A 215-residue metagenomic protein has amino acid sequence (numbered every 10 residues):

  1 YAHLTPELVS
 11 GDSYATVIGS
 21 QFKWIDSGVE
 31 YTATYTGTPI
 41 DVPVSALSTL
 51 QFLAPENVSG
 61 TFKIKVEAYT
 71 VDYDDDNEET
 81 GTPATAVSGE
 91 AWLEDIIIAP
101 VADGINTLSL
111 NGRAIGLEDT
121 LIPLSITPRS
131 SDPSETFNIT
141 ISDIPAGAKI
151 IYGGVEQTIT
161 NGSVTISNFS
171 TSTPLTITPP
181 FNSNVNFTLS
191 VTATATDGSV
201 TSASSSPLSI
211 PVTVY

Functional and structural regions predicted by a protein language model:
Y1-Y215: Extracellular glycosylation-rich, acidic/polar low-complexity regions of adhesion- and matrix-associated proteins
